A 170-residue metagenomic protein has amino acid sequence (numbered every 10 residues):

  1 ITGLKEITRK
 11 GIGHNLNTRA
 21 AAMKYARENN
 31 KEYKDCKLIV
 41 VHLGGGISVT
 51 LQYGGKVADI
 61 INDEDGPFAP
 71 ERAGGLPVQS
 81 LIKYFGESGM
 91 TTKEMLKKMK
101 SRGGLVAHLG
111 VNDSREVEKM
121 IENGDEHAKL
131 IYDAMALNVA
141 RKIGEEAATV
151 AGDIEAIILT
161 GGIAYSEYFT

Functional and structural regions predicted by a protein language model:
I1-L4: Short beta-strand-loop/turn "lid" adjacent to the catalytic site in phosphate-handling enzymes
I7-D35, G45, A58-S114, K119: Glycine-rich phosphate-binding loop plus the immediately following alpha-helix
E32-C36, A151-I154: Short helix-loop-beta connector
L38-H42: Short glycine-aspartate micro-motif
I47-Q52: Short beta-strand scaffold segments in enzyme catalytic cores
G55: Short acidic-hydrophobic catalytic motif
K97-G152: Adenine-nucleotide phosphate-binding core of ATP-dependent small-molecule kinases
I154-T170: Glycine-rich phosphate-binding loops at beta-strand->alpha-helix junctions
